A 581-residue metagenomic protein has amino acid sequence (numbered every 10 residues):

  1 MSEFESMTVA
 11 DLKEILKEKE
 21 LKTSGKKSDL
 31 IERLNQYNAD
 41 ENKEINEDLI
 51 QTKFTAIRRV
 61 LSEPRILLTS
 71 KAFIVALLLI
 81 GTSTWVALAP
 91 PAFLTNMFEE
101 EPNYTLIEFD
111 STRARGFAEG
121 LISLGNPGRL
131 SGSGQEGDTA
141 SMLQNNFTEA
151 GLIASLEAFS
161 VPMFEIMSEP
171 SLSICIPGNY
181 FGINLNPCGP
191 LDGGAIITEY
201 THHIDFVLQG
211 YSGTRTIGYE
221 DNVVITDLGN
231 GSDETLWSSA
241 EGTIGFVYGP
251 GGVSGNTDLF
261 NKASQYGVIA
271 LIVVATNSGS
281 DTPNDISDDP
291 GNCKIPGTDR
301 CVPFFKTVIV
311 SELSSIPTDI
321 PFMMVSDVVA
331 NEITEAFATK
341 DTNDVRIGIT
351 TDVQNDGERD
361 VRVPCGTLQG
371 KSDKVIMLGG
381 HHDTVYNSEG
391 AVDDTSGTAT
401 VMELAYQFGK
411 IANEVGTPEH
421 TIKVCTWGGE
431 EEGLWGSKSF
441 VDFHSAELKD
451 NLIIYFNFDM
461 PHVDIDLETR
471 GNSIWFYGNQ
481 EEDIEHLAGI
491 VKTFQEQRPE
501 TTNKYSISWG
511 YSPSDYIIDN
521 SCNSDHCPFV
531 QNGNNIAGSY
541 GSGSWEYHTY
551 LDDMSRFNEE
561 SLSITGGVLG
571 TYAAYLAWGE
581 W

Functional and structural regions predicted by a protein language model:
M1-I50: Basic helix-extension-helix modules of the SAP/HeH family
F93-G134, F159, F164, E169-S171 (+4 more regions): N-terminal capping segment at the start of a domain
G116-G242, G251: Noncatalytic luminal/extracellular "stalk/propeptide" segments of secretory-pathway proteins
S133, G194-S314, E389, D393 (+1 more regions): Extracellular/luminal Protease-associated
Q209-T235, T307-A391, E403-Y406, K410-E419: Soluble metallo-hydrolase cores and metallopeptidase-like ectodomains found primarily in the secretory/periplasmic
V310, F322, A330, D373 (+1 more regions): Metal-dependent peptidase/peptidase-like ectodomains
F408-W435, F458: Short helix-loop-beta-strand segments that form the rim/entrance of peptidase-like active sites
S544-W581: His/Asp/Glu-rich mid-to-C-terminal helical/loop segments that flank catalytic regions of hydrolases
